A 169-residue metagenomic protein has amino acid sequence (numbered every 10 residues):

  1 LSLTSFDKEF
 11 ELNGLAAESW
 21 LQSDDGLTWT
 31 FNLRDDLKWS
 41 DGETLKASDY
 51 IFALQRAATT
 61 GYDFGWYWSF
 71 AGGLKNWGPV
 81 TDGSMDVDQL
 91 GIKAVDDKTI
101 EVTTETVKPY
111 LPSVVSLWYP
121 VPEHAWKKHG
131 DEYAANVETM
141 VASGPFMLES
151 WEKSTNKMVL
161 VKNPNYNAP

Functional and structural regions predicted by a protein language model:
L1-D24, Q55, V141: N-terminal lobe/hinge region of extracytoplasmic solute-binding protein
L15-A17, D24-T28, V87, V95-T99 (+2 more regions): Extracytoplasmic
A17, A47, I51-Q55, Q89 (+2 more regions): Extracytoplasmic/secreted envelope proteins and their assembly/folding machinery, especially bacterial periplasmic
W29-N32, V159-V161: Structural recognition of the beta-strand scaffold that forms the well-ordered cores of secreted hydrolase catalytic
N32, D49-I51, A58-A125, E152: Surface-exposed binding/hinge segments that line and control ligand-binding clefts or catalytic entry sites
L37: Short basic (Lys/Arg) and small-residue
T104-P169: Gly/Pro-rich hinge or "lid" segments in bacterial periplasmic/extracellular proteins
